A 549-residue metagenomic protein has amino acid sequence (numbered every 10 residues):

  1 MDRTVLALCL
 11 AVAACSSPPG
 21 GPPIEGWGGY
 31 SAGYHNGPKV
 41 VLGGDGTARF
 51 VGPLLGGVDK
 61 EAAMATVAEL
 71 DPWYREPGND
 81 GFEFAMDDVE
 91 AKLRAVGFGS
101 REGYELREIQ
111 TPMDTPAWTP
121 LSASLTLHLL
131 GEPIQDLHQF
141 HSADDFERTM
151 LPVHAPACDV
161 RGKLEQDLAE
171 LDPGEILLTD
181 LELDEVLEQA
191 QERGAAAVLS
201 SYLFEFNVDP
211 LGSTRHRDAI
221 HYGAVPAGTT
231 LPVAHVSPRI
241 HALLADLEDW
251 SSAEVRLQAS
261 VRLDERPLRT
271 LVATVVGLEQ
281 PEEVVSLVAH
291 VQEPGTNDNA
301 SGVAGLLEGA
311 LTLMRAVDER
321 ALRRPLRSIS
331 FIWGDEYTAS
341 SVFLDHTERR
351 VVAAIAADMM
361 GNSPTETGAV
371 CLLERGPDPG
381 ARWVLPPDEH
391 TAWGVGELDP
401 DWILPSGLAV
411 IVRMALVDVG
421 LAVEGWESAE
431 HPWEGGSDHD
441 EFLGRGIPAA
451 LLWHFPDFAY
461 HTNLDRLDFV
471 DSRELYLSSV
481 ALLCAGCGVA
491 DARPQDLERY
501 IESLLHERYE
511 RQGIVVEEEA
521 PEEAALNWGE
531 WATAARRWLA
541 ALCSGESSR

Functional and structural regions predicted by a protein language model:
V12-A14: C-terminal motif of bacterial Sec signal peptides marking the signal peptidase cleavage site
P22-G56, K60, A65-I176: Noncatalytic luminal/extracellular "stalk/propeptide" segments of secretory-pathway proteins
V58, Q280, G334-L451, D471-S472 (+1 more regions): Metal-dependent peptidase/peptidase-like ectodomains
A65, T312-V342, E348-R350: Short helix-loop-beta-strand segments that form the rim/entrance of peptidase-like active sites
A68, D80, L137-P232, V303 (+2 more regions): Extracellular/luminal Protease-associated
D145-L164, I220-D298, E308-L311, R315-R320: Soluble metallo-hydrolase cores and metallopeptidase-like ectodomains found primarily in the secretory/periplasmic
F458-E507: His/Asp/Glu-rich mid-to-C-terminal helical/loop segments that flank catalytic regions of hydrolases
Q495-R549: Acidic, Ser/Thr-rich low-complexity intrinsically disordered segments
